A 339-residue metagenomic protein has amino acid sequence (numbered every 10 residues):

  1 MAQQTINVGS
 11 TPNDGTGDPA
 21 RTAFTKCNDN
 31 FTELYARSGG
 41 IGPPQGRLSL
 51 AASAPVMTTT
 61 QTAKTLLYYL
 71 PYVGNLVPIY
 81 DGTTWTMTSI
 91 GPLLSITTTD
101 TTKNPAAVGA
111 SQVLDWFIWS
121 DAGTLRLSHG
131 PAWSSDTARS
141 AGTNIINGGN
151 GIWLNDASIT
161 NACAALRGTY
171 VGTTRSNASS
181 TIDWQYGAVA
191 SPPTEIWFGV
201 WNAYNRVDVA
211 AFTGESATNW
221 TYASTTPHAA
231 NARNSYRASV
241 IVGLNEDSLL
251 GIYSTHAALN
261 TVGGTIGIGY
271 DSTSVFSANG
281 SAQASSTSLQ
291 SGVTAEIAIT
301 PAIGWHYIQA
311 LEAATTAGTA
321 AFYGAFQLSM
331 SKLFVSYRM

Functional and structural regions predicted by a protein language model:
M1-G39, A52-K64, K103-S111, R126-H129 (+1 more regions): Extracellular "spike/adhesin" assembly and maturation modules and analogous cytosolic coiled-coil scaffolds
G40-Q112, I146-N219, T265: Glycine-rich, flexible loop motifs
L114, G304-I308: A short tyrosine-centered beta-strand micro-motif
A122-I146, Q309-Y323: Glycine-anchored, exposed beta-strand/edge motif detector
A138, I252-I303, L311-M339: Terminal beta-strand-rich extracellular "head" domains that mediate receptor/glycan or other ligand binding
W197-E215, I241, G318-M339: C-terminal interaction-tip segments
T226-V242, Q290-A295: Short beta-strands within extracellular/lumenal beta-sheet-rich domains
V242-L250: Extended extracellular/luminal ectodomain segments enriched in beta-structured repeat modules
